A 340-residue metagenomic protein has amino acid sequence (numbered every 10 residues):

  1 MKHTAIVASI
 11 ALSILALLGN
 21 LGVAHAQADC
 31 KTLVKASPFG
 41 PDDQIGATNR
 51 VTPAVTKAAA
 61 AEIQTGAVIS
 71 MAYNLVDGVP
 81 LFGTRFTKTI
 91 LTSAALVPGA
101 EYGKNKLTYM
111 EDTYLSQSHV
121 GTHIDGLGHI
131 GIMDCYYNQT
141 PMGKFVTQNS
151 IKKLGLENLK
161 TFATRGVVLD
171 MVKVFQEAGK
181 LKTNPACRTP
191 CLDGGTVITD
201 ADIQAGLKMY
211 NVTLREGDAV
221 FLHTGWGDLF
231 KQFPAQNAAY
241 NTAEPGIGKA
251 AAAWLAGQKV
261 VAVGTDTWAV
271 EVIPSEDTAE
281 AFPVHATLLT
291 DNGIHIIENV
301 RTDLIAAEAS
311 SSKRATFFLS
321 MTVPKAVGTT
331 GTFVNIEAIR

Functional and structural regions predicted by a protein language model:
M1-T4: Positively charged n-region of N-terminal signal peptides that target proteins for export
A8-N20: Bacterial N-terminal signal peptides
H25-R340: Active-/binding-site microenvironments in catalytic and ligand-binding cores
